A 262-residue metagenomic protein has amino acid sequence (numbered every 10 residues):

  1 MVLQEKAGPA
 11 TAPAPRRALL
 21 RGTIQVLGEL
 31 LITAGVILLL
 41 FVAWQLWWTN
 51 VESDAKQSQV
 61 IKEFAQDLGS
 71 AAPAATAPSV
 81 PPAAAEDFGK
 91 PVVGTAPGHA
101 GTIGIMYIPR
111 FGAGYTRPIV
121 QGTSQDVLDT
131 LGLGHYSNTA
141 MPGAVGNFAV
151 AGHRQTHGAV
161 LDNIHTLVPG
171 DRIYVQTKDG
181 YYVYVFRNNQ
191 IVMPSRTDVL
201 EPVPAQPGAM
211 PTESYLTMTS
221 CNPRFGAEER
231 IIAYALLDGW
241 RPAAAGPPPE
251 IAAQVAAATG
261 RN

Functional and structural regions predicted by a protein language model:
M1-I24: Terminal targeting segments of Actinobacterial cell-envelope proteins
L19, Q25-V26, I37-N262: Solvent-exposed, non-transmembrane regions of membrane-associated and secreted proteins
